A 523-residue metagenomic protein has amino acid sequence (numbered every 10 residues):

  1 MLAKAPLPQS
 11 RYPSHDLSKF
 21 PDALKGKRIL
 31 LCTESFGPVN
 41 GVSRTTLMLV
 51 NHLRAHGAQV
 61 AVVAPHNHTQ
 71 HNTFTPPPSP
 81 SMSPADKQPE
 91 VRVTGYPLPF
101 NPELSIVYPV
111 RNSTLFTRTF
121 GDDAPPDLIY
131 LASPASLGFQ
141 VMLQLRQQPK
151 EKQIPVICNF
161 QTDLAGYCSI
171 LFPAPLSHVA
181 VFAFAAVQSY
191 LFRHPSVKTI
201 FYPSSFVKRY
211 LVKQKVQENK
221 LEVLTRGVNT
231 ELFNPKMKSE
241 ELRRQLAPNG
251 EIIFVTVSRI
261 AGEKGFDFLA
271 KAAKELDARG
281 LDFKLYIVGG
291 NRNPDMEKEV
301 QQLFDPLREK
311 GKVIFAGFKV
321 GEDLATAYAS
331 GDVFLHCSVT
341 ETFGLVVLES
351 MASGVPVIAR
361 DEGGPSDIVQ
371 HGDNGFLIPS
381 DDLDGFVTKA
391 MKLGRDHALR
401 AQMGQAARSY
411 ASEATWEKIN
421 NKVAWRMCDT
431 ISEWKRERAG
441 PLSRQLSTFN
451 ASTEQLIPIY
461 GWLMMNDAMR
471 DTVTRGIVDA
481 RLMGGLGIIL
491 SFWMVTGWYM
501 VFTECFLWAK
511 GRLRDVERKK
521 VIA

Functional and structural regions predicted by a protein language model:
H66, F206, G227: Carbohydrate-associated surface elements
A180-I200: Membrane-proximal helix-turn-helix segments that form the acceptor-binding/catalytic region of lipid-linked
R244-K274, Y286-V288: Conserved donor-binding/catalytic core segment of Leloir-type glycosyltransferases
V257, D282-Q301, G317: Glycosyltransferase donor-sugar binding loop
E297-E322: Nucleotide-activated donor-binding/catalytic signature segment of Leloir-type glycosyltransferases, i.e., the conserved
F318-K319, T326-G331: Short alpha-helical donor nucleotide-sugar binding micro-motif in glycosyltransferases
V339: Aromatic "clamp/platform" in nucleotide-sugar-dependent glycosyltransferases that forms part of the donor/acceptor
P356-A359: Short hydrophobic beta-strand element within catalytic cores of glycosyltransferases and related nucleotide-activated
